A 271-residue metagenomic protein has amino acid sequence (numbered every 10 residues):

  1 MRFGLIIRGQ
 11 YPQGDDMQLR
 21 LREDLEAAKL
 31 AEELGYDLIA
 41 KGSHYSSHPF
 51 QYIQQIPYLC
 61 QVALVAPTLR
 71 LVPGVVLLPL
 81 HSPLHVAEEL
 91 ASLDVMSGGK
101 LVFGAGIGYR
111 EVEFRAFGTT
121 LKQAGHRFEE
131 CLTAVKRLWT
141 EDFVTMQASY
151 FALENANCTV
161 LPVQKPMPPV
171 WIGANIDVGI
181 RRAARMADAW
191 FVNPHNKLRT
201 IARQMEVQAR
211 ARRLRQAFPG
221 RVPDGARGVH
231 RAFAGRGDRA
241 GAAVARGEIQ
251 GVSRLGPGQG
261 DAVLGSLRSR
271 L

Functional and structural regions predicted by a protein language model:
M1-L271: Active-site-adjacent structural elements that line small-molecule/cofactor binding pockets in enzymes
